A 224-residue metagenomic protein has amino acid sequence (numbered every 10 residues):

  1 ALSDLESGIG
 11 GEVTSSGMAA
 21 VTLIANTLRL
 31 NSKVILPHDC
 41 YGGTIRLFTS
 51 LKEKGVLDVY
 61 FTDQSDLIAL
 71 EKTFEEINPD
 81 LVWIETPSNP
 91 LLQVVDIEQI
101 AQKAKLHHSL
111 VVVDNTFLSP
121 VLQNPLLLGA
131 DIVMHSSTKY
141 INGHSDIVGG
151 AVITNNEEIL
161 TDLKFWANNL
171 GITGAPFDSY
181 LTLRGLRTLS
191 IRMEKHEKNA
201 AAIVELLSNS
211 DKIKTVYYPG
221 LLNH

Functional and structural regions predicted by a protein language model:
A1-E6: Aromatic- and Gly/Pro-rich amphipathic surface segment
G11-K212, Y217, L222-N223: Conserved PLP-enzyme active-site core in the AAT-like
